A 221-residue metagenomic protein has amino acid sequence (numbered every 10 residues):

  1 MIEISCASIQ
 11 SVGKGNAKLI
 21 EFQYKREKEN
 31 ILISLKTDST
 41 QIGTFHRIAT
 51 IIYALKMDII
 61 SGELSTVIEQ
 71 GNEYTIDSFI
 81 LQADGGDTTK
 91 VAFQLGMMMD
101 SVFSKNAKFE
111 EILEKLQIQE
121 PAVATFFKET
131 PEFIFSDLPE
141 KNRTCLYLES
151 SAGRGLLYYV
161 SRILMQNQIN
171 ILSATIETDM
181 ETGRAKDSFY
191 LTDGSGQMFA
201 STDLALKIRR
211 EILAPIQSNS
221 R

Functional and structural regions predicted by a protein language model:
M1-R221: Regulatory modules associated with amino-acid/nitrogen control
